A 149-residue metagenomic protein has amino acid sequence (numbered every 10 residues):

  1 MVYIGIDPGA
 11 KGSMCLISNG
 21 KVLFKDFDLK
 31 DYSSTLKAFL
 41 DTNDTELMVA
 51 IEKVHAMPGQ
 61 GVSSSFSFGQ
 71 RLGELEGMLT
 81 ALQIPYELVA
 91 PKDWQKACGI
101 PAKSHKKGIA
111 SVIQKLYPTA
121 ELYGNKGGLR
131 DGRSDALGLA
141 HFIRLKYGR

Functional and structural regions predicted by a protein language model:
M1-R149: Phosphate- and other anionic-substrate recognition elements at nucleic-acid/protein interfaces
